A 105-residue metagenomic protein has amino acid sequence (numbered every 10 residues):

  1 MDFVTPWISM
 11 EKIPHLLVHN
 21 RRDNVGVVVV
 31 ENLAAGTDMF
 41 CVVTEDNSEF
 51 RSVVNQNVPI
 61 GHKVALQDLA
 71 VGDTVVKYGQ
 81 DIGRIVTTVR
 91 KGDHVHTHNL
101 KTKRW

Functional and structural regions predicted by a protein language model:
D2-W105: N-terminal small-residue-enriched
